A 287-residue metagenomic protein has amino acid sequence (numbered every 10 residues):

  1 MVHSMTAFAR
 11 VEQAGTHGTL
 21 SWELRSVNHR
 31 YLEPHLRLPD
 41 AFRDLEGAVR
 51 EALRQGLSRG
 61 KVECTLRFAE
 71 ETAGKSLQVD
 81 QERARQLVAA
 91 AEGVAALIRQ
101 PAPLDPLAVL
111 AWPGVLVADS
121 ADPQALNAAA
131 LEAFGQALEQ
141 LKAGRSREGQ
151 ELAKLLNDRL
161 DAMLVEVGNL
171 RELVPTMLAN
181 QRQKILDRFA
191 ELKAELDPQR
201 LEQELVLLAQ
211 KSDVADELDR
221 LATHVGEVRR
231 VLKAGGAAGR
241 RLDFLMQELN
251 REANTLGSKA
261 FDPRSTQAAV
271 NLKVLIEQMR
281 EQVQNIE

Functional and structural regions predicted by a protein language model:
M1-E287: N-terminal intrinsically disordered, cationic/polar leader segments that include organellar targeting peptides
